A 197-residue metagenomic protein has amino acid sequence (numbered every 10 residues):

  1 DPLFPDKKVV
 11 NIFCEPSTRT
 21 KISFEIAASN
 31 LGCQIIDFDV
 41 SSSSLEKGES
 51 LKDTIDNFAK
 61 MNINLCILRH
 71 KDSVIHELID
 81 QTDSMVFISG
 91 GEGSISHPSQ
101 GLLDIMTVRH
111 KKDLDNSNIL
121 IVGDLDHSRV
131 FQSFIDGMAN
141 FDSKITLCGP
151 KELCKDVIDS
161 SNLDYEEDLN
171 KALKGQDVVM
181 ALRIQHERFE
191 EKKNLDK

Functional and structural regions predicted by a protein language model:
P2-R109: Phosphate/diphosphate ligand-binding glycine-rich loop within oxidoreductases
C14-I26, R109-L182, E187: Glycine-rich phosphate/diphosphate-binding loop of Rossmann-like nucleotide-binding domains
S42-E46, L65, G123-L125, I158-S160 (+1 more regions): Short, flexible loop segments at the rims of nucleotide/cofactor-binding pockets, characterized by
E49-D53, L163-D164, N194-K197: Charged helix-capping and loop-helix junction motifs
S84-V86, N118, T146-C148, K193-K197: P-loop/Walker A phosphate-binding loop and immediately adjacent motor/lid segment at beta-alpha junctions
R183-K197: Glycine/threonine-rich flexible loop motifs
